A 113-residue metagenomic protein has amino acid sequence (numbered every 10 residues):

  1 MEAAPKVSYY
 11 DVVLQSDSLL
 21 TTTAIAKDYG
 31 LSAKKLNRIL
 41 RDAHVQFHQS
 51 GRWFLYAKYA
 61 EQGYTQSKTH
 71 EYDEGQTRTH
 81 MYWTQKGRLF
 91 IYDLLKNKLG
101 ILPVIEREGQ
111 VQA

Functional and structural regions predicted by a protein language model:
M1-P5, D11-T23, K27-A113: Positively charged, aromatic-accented nucleic-acid-binding surfaces
